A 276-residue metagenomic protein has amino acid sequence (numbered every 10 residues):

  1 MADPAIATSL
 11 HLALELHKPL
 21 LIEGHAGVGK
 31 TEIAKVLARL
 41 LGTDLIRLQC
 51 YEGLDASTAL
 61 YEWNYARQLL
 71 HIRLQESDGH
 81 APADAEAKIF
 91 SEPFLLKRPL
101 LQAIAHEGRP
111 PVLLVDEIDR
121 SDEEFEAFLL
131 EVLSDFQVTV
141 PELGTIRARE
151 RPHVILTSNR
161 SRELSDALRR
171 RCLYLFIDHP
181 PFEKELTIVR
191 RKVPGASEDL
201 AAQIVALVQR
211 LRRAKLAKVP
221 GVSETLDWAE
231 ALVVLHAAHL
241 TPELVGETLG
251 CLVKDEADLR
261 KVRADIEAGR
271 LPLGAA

Functional and structural regions predicted by a protein language model:
M1-A276: C-terminal regulatory/interaction module of P-loop NTP-utilizing enzymes
